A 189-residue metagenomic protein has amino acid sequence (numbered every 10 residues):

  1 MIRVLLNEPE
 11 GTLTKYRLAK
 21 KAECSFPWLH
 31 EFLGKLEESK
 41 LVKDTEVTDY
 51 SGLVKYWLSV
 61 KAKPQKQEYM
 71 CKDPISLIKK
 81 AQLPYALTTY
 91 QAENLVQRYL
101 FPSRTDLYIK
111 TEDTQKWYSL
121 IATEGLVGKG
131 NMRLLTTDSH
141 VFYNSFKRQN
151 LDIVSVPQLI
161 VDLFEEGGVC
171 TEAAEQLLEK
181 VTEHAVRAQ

Functional and structural regions predicted by a protein language model:
I2, L33-G34: Short, hydrophobic-biased segments on the C-terminal half of alpha helices that form "recognition helices"
L6-G11, Q149-N150: Short helix-capping/hinge SLiMs at alpha-helix to coil transitions
P9-K21: Short acidic, hydrophobic short linear motifs in intrinsically disordered regions
T14, E46-P64: Short, cationic-aromatic polyanion-contact patches
E37-E46: A short, conserved structural fragment
Q65-D138: Short gly/ser-rich loop at a beta-strand->alpha-helix junction or flexible surface loop bordering the NTP-binding
L120-Q189: Hydrophobic alpha-helical interaction segments
